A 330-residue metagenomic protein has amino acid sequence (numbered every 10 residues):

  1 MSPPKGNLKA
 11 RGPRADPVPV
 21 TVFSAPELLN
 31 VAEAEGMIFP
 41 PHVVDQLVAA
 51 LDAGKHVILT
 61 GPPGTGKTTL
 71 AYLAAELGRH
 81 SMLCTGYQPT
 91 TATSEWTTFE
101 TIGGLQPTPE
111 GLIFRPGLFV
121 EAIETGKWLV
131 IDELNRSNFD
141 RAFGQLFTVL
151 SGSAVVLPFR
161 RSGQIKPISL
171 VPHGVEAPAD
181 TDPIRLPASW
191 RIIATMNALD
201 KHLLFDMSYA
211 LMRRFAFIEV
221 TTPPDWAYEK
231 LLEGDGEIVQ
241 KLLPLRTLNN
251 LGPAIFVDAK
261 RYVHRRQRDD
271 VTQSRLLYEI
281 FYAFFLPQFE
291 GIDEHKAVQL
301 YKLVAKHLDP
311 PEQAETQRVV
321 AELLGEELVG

Functional and structural regions predicted by a protein language model:
M1-G330: C-terminal regulatory/interaction module of P-loop NTP-utilizing enzymes
